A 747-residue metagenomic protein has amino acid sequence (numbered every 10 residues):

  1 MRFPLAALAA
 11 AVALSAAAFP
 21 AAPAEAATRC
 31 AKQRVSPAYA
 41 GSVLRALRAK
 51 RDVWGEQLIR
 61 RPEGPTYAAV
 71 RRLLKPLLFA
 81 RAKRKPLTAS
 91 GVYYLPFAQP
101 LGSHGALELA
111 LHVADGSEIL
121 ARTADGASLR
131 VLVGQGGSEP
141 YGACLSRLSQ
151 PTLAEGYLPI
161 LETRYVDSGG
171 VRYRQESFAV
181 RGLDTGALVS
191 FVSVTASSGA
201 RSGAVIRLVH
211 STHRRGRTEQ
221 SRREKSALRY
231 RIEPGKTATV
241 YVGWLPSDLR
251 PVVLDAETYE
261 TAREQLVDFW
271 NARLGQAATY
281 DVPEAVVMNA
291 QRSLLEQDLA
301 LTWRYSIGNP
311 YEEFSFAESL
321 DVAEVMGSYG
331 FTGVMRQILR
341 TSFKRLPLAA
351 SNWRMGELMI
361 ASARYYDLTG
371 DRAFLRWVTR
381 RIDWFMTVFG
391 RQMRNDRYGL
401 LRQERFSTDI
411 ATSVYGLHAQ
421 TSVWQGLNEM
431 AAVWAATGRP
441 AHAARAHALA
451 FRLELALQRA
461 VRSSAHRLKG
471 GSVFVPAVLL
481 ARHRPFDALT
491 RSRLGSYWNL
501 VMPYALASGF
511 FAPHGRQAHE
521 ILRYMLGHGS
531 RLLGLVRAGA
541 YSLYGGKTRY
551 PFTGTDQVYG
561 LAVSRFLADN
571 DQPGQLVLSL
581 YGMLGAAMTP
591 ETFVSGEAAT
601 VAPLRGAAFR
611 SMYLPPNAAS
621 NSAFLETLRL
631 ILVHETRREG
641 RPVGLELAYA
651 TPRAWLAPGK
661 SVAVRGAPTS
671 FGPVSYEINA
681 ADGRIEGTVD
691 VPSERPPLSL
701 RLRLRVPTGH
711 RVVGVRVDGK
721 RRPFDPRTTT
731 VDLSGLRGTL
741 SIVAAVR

Functional and structural regions predicted by a protein language model:
R2, A26-V282, V286, F331 (+1 more regions): Terminal accessory carbohydrate-recognition/targeting modules of carbohydrate-active enzymes
A7-A17: Bacterial N-terminal signal peptides
A18-A26: Boundary at the C-terminal end of the N-terminal hydrophobic targeting segment
E139-P140, A431-T437, A448-S530, A607-S741: Carbohydrate-active enzyme catalytic cores, enriched for enzymes that act on polyanionic acidic polysaccharides
L148-T152, Q175-D184, K225-R229, R345-A349 (+4 more regions): Aromatic/His-enriched, Gly/Pro-containing loop or helix-boundary segments that lie immediately adjacent to catalytic
L228-Y259, A349-W353, T387-L455, K469 (+2 more regions): The feature captures the catalytic groove of carbohydrate-active enzymes
L295, L299, W303, I307 (+5 more regions): Substrate-binding cleft of carbohydrate-active enzyme catalytic domains
S315-R336, R340-P347, M355, R376 (+6 more regions): Active-site core of glycosidic bond-cleaving carbohydrate-active enzymes
